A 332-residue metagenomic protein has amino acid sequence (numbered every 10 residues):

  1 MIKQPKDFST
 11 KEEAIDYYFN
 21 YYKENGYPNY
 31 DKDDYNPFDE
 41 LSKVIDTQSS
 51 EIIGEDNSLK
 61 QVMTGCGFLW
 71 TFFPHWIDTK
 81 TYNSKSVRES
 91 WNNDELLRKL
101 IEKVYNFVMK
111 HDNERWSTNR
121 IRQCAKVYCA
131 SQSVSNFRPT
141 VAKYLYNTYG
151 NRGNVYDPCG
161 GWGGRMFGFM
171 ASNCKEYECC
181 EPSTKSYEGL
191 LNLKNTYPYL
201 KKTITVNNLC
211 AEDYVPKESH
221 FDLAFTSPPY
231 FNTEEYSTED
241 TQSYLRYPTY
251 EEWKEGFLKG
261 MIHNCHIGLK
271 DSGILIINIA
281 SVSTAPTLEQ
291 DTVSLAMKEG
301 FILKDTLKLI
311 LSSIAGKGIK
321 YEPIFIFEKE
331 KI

Functional and structural regions predicted by a protein language model:
M1-T64, P74, D78-I332: Class I S-adenosyl-L-methionine-dependent methyltransferase catalytic core
